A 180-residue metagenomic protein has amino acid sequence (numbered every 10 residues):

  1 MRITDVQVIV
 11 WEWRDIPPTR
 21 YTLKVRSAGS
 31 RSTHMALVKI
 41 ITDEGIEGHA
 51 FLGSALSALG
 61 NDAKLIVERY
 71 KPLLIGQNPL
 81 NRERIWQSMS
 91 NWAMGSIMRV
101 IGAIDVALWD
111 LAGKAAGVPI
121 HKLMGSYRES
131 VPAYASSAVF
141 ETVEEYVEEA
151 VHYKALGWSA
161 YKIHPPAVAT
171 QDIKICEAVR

Functional and structural regions predicted by a protein language model:
M1-H49, A55: Structured beta-strand/loop patches that form or line metal/cofactor-binding pockets in enzymes
M1-W13, G113-K114, V118-S130: N-terminal amphipathic alpha-helix/helix-capping segment at the start of soluble metabolic enzymes
G29-S32, M124-Y127, A155: Solvent-exposed alpha-helices and their adjacent loops that cap or buttress functional pockets in soluble metabolic
I41-A115: Metal- or metallocofactor-binding catalytic centers and their adjacent structured scaffolds across diverse enzyme
E83-Q87, H121-S126, A135: Beta-strand segments within the central parallel beta-sheet cores of soluble alpha/beta enzyme folds
E129-R180: Metal-dependent enolase-superfamily TIM-barrel catalytic cores that perform enediolate-based chemistry
